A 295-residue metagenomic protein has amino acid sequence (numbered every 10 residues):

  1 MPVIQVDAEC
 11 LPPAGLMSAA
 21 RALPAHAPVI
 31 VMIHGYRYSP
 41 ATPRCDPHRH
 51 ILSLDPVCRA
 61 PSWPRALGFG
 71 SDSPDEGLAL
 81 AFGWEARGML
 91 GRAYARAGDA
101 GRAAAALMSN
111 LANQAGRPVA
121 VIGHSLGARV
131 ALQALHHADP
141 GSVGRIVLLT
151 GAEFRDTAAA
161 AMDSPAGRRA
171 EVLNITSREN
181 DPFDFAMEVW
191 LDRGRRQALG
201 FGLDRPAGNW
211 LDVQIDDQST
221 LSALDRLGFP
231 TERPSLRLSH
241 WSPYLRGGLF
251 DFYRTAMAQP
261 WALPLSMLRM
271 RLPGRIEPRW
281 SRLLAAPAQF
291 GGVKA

Functional and structural regions predicted by a protein language model:
M1-L23, I33-G116, H137-V147, A152-A295: Lipolytic serine-hydrolase domain surface
A27-P28: Alpha/beta-hydrolase fold active-site loops
V31-H34, H124: The conserved beta1-alpha1 loop
A104, G123-G127, A131: Gly/Ala-rich beta-loop-alpha elbow adjacent to hydrolase catalytic centers
A120-V121, S125, R145-V147: Residue in the alpha/beta-hydrolase core beta-strand immediately N-terminal to the catalytic nucleophile
